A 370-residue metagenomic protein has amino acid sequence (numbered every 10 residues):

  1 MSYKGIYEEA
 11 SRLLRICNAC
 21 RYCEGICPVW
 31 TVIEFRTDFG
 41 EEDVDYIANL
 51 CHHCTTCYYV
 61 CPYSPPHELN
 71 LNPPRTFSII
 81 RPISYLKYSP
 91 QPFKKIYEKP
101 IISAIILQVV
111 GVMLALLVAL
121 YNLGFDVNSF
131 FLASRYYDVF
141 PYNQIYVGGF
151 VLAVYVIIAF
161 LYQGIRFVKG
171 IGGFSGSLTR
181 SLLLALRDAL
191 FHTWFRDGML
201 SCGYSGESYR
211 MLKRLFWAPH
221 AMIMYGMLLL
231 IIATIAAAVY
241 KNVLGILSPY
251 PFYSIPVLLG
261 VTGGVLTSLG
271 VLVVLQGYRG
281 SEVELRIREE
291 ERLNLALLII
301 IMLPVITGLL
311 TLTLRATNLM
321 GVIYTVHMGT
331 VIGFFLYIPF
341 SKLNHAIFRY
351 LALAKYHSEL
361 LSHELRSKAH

Functional and structural regions predicted by a protein language model:
M1-C51, A354, L360-K368: Ferredoxin-type iron-sulfur electron-transfer modules and their immediate structural context
L14, A48-C51, T55-Y58, F77 (+3 more regions): Short, well-ordered alpha-helical packing segments
N18, H52, N70-L71, G263 (+1 more regions): Residue-level detector of secondary-structure boundary/capping sites
N18-F39, D45-Y46, T56-Y85: Iron-sulfur cluster-binding cysteine motifs and their immediate structural context in ferredoxin-like electron-transfer
C54-C61, R279, G329-T330: Short acidic (Asp/Glu) and glycine-rich catalytic loops that position anionic groups and cofactors
S78, S84-H370: Membrane-embedded alpha-helical bundles of multi-pass integral membrane proteins
